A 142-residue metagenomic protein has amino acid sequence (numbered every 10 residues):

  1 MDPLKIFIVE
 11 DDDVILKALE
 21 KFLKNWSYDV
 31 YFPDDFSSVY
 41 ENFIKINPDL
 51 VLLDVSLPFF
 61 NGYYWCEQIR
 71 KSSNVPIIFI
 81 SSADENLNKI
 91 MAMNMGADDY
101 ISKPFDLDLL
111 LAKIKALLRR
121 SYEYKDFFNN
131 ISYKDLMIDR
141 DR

Functional and structural regions predicted by a protein language model:
M1-Y122: N-terminal/domain-start alpha-helical segments
L4-K5, A116-R142: Short, Lys/Arg-enriched segments at the junction into DNA-binding effector domains of transcriptional regulators
